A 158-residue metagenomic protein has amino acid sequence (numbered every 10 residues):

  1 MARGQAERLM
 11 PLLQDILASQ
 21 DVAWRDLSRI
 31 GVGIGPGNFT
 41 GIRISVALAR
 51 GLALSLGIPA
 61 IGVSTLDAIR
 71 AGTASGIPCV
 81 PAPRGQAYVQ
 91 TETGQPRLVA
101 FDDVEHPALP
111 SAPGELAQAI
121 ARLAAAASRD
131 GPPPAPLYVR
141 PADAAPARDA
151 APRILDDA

Functional and structural regions predicted by a protein language model:
M1-S28: N-terminal beta-alpha supersecondary unit
A2-G4, G31, G35, G114: Short active-site-proximal "capping" loops at secondary-structure junctions
G4-E7, I58-A158: Oxyanion-binding and handling regions
R8, L12, A47-G51, T65-A68: Generic beta-strand or strand-like secondary-structure segments
L17, G35, R129: Short, flexible active-site loop motifs that bind/organize anionic cofactors or intermediates
S19-R25, A53-V63: Phosphate-handling active-site elements
R25-G33, H106-S111: Short glycine-rich phosphate-binding loop at a beta-alpha junction
R29-P59: DPxDG-like acidic metal-binding loop motif
